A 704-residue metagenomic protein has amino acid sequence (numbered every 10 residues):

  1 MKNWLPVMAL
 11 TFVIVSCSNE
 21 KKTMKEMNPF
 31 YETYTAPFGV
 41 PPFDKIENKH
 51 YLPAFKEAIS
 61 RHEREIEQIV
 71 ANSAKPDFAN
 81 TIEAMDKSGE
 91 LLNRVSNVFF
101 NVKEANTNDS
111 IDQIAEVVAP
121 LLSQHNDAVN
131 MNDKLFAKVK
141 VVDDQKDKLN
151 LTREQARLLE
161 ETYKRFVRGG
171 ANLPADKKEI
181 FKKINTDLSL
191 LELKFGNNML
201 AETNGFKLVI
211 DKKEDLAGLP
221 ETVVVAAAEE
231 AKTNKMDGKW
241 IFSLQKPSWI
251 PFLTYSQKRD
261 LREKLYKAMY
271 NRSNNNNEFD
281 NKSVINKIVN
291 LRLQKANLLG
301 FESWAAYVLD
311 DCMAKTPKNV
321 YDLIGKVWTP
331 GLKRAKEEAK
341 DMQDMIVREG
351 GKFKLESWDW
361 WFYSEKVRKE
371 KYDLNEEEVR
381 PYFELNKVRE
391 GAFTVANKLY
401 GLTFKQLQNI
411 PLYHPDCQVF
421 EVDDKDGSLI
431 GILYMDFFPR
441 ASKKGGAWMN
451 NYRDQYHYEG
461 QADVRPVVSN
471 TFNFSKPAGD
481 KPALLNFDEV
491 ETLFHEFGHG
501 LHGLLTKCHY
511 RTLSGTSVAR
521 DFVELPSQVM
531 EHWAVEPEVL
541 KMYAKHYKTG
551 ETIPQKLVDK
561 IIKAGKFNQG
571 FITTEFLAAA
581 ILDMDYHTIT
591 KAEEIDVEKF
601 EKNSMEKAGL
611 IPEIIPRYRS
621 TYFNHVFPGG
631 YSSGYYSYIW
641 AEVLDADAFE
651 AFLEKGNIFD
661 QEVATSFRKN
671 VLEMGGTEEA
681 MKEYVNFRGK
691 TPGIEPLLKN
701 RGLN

Functional and structural regions predicted by a protein language model:
K2-M8: Sec-dependent signal peptide recognition, specifically the positively charged N-region followed immediately by
V15-S16: C-terminal motif of bacterial Sec signal peptides marking the signal peptidase cleavage site
T23-H50, E57, A217, K239-W240 (+11 more regions): C-terminal, non-catalytic "cap/extension" segments appended to globular domains
T23-L219: N-terminal helix-rich structural modules
T35-H50, F99-V118, V141-K183, S243-S283 (+6 more regions): Short His/Asp/Glu-rich catalytic/ion-coordination signatures at enzyme active sites or charged loops
L91-N101, E160, K164, K267 (+3 more regions): Short, hydrophobic/amphipathic alpha-helical patches that form generic packing surfaces within helical domains
L158, L190, N197, A201-S243 (+8 more regions): Active-site-proximal, well-structured secondary-structure segments within enzyme catalytic domains
S475-F494: Short pre-active-site segment immediately N-terminal to the catalytic Zn-binding motif
